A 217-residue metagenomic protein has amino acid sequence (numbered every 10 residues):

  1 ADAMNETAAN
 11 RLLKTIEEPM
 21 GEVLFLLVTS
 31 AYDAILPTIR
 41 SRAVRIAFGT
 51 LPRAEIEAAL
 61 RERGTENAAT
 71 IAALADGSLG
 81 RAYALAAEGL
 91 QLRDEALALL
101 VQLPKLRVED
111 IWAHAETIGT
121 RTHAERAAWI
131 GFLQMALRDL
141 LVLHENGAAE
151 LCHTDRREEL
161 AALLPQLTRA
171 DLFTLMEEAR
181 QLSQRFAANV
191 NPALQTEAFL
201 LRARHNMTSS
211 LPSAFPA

Functional and structural regions predicted by a protein language model:
A1-L13, Y32-L36: Conserved AAA+/SF3 P-loop NTPase catalytic/coupling segment centered on the Walker-B
N10-L24: Conserved catalytic/switch belt of AAA+ P-loop NTPases
G21-L24, S30-F132, L137-A217: Charged, glycine-rich active-site and insertion segments that engage polyanionic ligands
